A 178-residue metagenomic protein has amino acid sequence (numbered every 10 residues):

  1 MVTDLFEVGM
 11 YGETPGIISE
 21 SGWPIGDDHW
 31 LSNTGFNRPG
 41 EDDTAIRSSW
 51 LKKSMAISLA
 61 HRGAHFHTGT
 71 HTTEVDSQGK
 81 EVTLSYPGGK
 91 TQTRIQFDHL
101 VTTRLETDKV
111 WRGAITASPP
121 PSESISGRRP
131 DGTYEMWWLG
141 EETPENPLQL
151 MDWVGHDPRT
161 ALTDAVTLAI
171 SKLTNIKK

Functional and structural regions predicted by a protein language model:
M1-N37, W50: N-terminal FAD cofactor-binding segment of flavoenzymes
T14-I17, R47, T103, A161: Alpha-helix initiation/capping motif
E20, D27, R47, Y134-E135 (+1 more regions): Intrinsically disordered regions, especially transient/low-confidence alpha-helical propensity segments and coil-helix
D28-T34, M55, A60-R62: A glycine-rich, hydrophobic loop/mini-helix early in the fold
T34-D42, R104-W111: Hydrophobic transmembrane alpha-helix bundles
R38-S58, D157-T160: Short beta-strand to alpha-helix junction loop
H61-K177: Predominantly flavin-linked oxidoreductase catalytic cores and closely associated redox partners
